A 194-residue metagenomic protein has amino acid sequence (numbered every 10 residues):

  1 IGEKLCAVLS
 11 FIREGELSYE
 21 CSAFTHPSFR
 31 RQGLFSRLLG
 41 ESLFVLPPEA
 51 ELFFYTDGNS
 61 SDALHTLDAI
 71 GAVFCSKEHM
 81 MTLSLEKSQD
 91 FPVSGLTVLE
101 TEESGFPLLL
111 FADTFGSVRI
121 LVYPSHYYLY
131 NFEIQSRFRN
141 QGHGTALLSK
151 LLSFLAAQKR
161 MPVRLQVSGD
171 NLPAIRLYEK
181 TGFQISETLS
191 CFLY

Functional and structural regions predicted by a protein language model:
I1, L5-V8, L39, Y55-A63 (+1 more regions): Conserved, charge-rich beta-strand/loop surface module that forms ligand/interface-binding patches within domains
I1-S42, L46, G116-Y127: Conserved donor-binding loop and adjoining core beta-sheet/short helix segment in diverse acyl/aminoacyl transferases
L5-A7, S76, T114-G116, G144 (+1 more regions): A structural microfeature
L17, V45-N59, A156-Q166: Conserved GNAT acetyl-CoA-binding A-motif
R31-F44, N131-I134, N140-A157, I175-K180: Conserved acetyl-CoA-binding loop-helix of GNAT-fold acetyltransferases
F53-L64, L165-I175, C191-Y194: Conserved beta-strand-loop-alpha-helix junction that forms the acyl-donor binding cleft
A63-A72, Y178-E179, F183: Conserved active-site tyrosine of GNAT-family acetyltransferases
C75-N140, K150, F154, Q158: Flexible, substrate/cofactor-facing loop regions flanked by secondary structure within enzyme catalytic domains
